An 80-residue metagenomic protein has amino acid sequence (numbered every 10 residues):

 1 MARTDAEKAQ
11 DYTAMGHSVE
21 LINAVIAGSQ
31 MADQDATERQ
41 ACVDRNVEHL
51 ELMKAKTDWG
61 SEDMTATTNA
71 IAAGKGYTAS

Functional and structural regions predicted by a protein language model:
A2-S80: Beta-rich interaction/scaffold domains
